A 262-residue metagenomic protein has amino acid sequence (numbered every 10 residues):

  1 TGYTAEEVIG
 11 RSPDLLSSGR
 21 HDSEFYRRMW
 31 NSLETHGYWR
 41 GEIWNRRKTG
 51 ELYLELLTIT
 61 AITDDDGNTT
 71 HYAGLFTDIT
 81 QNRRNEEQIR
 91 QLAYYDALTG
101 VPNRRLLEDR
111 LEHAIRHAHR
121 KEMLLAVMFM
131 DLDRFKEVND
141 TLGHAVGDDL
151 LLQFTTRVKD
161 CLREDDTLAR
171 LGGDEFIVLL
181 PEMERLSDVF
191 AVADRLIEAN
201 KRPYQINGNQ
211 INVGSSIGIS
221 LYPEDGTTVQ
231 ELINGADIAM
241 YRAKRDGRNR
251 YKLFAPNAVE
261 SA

Functional and structural regions predicted by a protein language model:
T1-T4, I9-G10, S17-S18, W44 (+3 more regions): Glycine-centered C-terminal helix-capping/turn motifs at helix ends
Y3-T4, I9-L15, G19-S23, R27-M29 (+2 more regions): PAS-family sensory domain signature
W44-G50, T63-D64: PAS-family sensory domains
L57-I59, G74-F76, G214: Sensory-domain boundary capping and coupling elements
N68-D78: PAS-family sensory domains
R83, R90-Y94, G100-A126, D133-R163 (+4 more regions): Conserved long alpha-helical elements within nucleotide-processing catalytic cores of c-di-GMP signaling and class III
L168, R195-A199, Q205, N209 (+2 more regions): Cyclic nucleotide signaling catalytic output domains
